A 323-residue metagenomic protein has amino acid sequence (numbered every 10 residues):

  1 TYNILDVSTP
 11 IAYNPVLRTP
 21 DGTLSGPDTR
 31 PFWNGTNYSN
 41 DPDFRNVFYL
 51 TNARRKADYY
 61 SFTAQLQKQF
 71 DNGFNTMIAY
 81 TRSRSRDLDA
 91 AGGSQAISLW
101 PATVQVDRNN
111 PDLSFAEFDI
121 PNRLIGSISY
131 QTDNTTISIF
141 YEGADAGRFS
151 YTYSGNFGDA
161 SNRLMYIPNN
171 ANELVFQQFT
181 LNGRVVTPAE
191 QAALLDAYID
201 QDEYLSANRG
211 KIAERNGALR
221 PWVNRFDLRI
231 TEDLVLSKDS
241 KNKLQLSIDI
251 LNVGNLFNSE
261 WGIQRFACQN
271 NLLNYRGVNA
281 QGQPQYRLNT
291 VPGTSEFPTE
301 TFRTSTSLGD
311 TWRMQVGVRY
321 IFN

Functional and structural regions predicted by a protein language model:
T1-F149: Gram-negative outer-membrane beta-barrel transporters
L17, G93, I97-N109, S240-N242 (+2 more regions): Extended hydrophobic/aromatic segments used for targeting, binding, or gating
L50-R54, D112-A116, E214-A218, L236 (+1 more regions): Outer-membrane beta-barrel proteins
D58-Y60, I120-L124, W222-F226, N242 (+1 more regions): Residues that define the transmembrane beta-barrel architecture of outer-membrane proteins
A64, G126, L228-I230, V316: Membrane-embedded beta-strands of outer-membrane beta-barrel proteins, especially the hydrophobic/small aromatic
F70-N72, R84, Y130-I137, E232-K238 (+3 more regions): Outer-membrane beta-barrel proteins
T136-K238, Q245, N270-R303: Extracytoplasmic gating/loop element in the C-terminal half of outer-membrane beta-barrel translocons and assembly
G309-N323: Outer-membrane beta-barrel "beta-signal"
